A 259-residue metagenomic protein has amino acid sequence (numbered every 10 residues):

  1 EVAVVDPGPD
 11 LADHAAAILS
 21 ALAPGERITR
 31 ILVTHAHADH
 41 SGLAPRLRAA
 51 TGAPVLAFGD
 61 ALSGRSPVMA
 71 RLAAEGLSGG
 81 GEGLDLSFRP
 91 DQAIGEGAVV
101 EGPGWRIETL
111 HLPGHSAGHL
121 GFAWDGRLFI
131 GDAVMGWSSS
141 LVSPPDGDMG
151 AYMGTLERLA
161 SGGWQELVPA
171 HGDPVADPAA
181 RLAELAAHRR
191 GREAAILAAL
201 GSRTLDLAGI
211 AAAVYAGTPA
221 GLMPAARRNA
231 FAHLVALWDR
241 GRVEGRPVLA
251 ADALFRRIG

Functional and structural regions predicted by a protein language model:
V2, G8-P103: Active-site HxH/HxHxD metal-binding segment of metal-dependent hydrolases
V2-V4, P9-L11, L72-E75, L84-D91 (+2 more regions): Metallo-beta-lactamase
I18, H171, I196, L237: Residue-level signal for inorganic ion chemistry
T34-H40, L47, H115, H119 (+2 more regions): Histidine-centered divalent metal-coordination motifs
S41, Y152, L156, A230: Aromatic/hydrophobic pocket-lining residues that form the small-molecule binding cavity in soluble enzyme cores
A198-G259: C-terminal regulatory/interaction regions
